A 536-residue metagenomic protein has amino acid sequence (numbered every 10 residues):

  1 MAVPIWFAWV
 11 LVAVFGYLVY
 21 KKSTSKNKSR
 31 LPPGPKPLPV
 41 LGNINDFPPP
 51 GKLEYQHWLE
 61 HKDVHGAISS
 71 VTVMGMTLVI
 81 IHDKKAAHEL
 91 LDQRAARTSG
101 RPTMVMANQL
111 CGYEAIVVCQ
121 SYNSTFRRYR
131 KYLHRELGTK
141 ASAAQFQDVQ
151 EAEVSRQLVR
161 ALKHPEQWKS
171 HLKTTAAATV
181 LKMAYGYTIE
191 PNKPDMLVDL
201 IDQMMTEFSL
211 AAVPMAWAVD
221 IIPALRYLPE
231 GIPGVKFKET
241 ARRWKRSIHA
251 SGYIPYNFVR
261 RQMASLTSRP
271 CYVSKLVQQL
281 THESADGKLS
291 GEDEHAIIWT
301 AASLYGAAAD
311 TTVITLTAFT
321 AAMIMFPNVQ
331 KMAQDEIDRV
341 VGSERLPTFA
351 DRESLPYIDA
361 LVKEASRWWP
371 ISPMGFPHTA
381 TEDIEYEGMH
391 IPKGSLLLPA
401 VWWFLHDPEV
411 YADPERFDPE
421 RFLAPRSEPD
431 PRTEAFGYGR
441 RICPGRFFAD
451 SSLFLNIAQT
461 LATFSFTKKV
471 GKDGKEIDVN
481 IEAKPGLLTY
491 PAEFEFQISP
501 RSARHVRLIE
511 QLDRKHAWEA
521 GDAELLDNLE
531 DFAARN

Functional and structural regions predicted by a protein language model:
A2-C111, S124, R128, E151-R156 (+4 more regions): N-terminal membrane-proximal hinge/A-helix region immediately C-terminal to the signal-anchor transmembrane segment
L31, I80-L90, S99, T188-L197 (+2 more regions): Classical protein tyrosine phosphatase
K36-Q56, T77, M104-Y185, V198-R261 (+6 more regions): Cytochrome P450 catalytic-domain helical core, especially the substrate-recognition surface and oxygen-activation
N45-E60, V64-G66, A250, R345-G388 (+1 more regions): Conserved cytochrome P450 K-helix E-x-x-R motif and the immediately C-terminal K′/meander segment
S99, E190, P327-V329, R446-P491 (+1 more regions): Cytochrome P450 heme-binding "Cys pocket" and the immediately downstream C-terminal segment
A176, W244-N257, E283-D338, A365 (+5 more regions): Central I-helix of cytochrome P450 enzymes
A302, E387, L423-L455, N480-K484: Cytochrome P450 heme-thiolate "Cys pocket" and heme-binding signature region
P399-R426, R514: Conserved cytochrome P450 K-helix/beta-meander segment immediately N-terminal to the heme-binding cysteine loop
